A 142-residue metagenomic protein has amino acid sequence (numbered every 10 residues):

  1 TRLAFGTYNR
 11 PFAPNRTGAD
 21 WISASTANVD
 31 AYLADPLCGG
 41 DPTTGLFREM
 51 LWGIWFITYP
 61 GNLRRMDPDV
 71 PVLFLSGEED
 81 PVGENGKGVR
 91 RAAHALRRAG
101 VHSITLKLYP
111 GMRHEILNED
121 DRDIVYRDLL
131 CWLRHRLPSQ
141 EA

Functional and structural regions predicted by a protein language model:
T1-L37: Alpha/beta-hydrolase-fold enzymes
A31, E49-W52, R91, I124 (+1 more regions): Alpha-helical elements of Rossmann-like donor-binding domains used by nucleotide-donor carbohydrate transfer enzymes
T43-R64: Active-site nucleophile elbow and catalytic-triad environment of alpha/beta-hydrolase enzymes
I57, A99-A142: Catalytic active-site module of serine/aspartate enzymes centered on a nucleophile-bearing elbow/loop
L63-P68, A99-V101: Short, conserved loop/helix-junction motifs that constitute active-site signature segments in enzyme catalytic cores
F74-S76: Short beta-strand/loop motif that positions the catalytic acidic residue of the alpha/beta-hydrolase fold
E78-P81, M112-R113: Acidic beta-to-alpha connecting loop that harbors the catalytic carboxylate
P81-R91: Conserved alpha/beta-hydrolase "acid-adjacent" motif
